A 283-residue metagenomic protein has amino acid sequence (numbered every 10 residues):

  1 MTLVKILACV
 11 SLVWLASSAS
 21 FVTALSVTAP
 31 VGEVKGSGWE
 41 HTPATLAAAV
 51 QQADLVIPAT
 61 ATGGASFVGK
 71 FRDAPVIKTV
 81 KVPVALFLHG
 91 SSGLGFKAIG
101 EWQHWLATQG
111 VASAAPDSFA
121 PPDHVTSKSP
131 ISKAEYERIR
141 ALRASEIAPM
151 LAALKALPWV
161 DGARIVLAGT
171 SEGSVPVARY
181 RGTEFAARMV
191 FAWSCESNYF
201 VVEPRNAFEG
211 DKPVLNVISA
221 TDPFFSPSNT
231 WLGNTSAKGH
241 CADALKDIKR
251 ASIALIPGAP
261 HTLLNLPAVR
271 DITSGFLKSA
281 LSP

Functional and structural regions predicted by a protein language model:
A8-S18: Bacterial N-terminal signal peptides
S18-A74: An N-terminal hydrophobic leader/cap segment in hydrolases
Q51-V160: Serine-hydrolase catalytic machinery in alpha/beta-hydrolase-like enzymes
S92, A120-P122, C195, D222 (+1 more regions): Alpha/beta-hydrolase active-site loop signature
A152-F208: Primarily recognizes the serine-hydrolase "nucleophile elbow" in alpha/beta-hydrolase and SGNH/GDSL folds
V190-S252: The feature captures the conserved acid-bearing segment of alpha/beta-hydrolase catalytic domains
D247-P283: C-terminal catalytic histidine-bearing segment of alpha/beta-hydrolase fold enzymes
